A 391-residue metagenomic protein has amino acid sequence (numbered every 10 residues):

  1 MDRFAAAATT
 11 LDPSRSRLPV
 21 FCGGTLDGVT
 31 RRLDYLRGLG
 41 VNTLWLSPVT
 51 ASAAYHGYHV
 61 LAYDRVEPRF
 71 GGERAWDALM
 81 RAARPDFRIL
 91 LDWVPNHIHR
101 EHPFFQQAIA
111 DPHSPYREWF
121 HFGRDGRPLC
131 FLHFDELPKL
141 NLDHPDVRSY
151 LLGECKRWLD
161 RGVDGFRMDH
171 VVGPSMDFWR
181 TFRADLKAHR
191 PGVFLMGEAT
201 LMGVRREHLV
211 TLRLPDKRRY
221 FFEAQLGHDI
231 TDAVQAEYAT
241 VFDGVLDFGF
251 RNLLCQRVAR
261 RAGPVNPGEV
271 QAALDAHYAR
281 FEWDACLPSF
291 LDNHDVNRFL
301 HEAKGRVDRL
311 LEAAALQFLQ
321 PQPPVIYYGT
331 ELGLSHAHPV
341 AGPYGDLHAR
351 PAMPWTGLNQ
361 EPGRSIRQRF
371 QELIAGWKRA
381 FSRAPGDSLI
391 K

Functional and structural regions predicted by a protein language model:
M1-D2, L44-A54, W93-E101, D169-S175 (+3 more regions): Short, solvent-exposed turn/loop segments enriched in Gly/Ser/Thr/Pro and often Arg
M1-N42, V49-R161, W179-H189, R218-V234: Substrate-binding/active-site clefts of carbohydrate-active enzymes
M1-W45, A51, D77, A82 (+3 more regions): Carbohydrate-interacting/catalytic domains
L36, L46, Y63, A83 (+9 more regions): Conserved, mostly hydrophobic/aromatic
N42-L44, R88, D164-F166, G192-F194 (+2 more regions): Beta-sheet entry/capping signal
A78-F87, F105-I109, G153-K156, D169-F281 (+4 more regions): Active-site-proximal helices and loops of the catalytic beta/alpha 8
L90, G165-V171, F299-L300: Short catalytic-loop micro-motif centered on adjacent basic/acidic residues
W283-G305: Active-site clefts of carbohydrate-active enzymes
